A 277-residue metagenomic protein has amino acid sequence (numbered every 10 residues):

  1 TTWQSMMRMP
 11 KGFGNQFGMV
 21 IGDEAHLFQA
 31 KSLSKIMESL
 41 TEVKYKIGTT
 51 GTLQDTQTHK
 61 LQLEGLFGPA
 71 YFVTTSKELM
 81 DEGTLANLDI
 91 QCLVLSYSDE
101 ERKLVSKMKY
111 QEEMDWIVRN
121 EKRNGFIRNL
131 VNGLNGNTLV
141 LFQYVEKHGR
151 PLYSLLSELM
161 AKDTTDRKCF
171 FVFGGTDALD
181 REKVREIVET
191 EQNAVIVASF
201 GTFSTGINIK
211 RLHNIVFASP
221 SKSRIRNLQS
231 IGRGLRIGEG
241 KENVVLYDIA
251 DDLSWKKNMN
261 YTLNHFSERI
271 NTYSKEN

Functional and structural regions predicted by a protein language model:
T1, K44-G51, V195-S199: Structural recognition of the conserved hydrophobic beta-strand(s) that form the central parallel beta-sheet of P-loop
T1-M19, A30-K35, T202: Conserved helix/coil segment N-terminal to the catalytic DExD/H
N15-G18, A198, I207-P220, Q229 (+1 more regions): A short beta-strand element within the Helicase C-terminal
G18-M19, H26-Q91, Y273: Post-DEXD/H (motif II) to motif III coupling segment of the RecA-like Helicase ATP-binding lobe
E24-H26, F203, P220, G234: Conserved Walker B
R102-Q143, K147-L159: Conserved interdomain hinge at the start of the Helicase C-terminal
L139, R150-P151, D166-S204: Conserved helicase ATPase core of P-loop NTP-dependent helicases/translocases
R233-S267: Conserved segment of the helicase C-terminal RecA-like domain
